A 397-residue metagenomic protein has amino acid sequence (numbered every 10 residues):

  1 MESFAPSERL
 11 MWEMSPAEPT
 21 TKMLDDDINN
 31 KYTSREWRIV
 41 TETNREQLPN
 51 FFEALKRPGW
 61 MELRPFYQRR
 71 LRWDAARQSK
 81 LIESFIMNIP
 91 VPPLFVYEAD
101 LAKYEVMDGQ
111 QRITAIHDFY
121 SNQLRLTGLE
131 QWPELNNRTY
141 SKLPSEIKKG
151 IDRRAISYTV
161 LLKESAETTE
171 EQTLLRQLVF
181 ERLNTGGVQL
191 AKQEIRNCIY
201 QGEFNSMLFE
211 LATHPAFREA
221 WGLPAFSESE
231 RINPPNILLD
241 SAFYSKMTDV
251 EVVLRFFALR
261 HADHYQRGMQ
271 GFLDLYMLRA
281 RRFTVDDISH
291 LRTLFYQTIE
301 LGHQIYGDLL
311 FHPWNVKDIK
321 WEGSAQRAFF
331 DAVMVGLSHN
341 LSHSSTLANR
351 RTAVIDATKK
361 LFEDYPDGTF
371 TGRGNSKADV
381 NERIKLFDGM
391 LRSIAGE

Functional and structural regions predicted by a protein language model:
E2-D27, V380-R383, F387-E397: Nuclease and nuclease-like effector domains acting on nucleic acids or nucleotide cofactors
F4, W12-K22, N30-E46, F66-Q270 (+3 more regions): Basic- and aromatic-enriched surface patches that contact anionic nucleotides/nucleic acids
F51-A54: C-terminal active-site-capping segments
P58-P65: A short, surface-exposed helix-loop junction/capping segment
V250-E397: C-terminal subdomains that position terminal phosphate/3'-OH groups for nucleotidyl transfer/ligation, primarily on
